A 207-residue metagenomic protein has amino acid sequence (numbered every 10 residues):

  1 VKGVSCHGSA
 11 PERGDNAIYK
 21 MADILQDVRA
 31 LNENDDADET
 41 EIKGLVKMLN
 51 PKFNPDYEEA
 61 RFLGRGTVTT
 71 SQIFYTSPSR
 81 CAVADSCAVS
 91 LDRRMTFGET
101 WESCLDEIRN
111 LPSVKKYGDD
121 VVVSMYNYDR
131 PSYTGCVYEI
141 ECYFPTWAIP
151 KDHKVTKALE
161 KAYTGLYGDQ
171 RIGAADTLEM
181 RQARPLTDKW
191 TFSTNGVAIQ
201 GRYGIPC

Functional and structural regions predicted by a protein language model:
K2-C207: Metal-dependent amide/peptide-bond hydrolase catalytic core, centered on the "pita-bread" metallohydrolase fold
